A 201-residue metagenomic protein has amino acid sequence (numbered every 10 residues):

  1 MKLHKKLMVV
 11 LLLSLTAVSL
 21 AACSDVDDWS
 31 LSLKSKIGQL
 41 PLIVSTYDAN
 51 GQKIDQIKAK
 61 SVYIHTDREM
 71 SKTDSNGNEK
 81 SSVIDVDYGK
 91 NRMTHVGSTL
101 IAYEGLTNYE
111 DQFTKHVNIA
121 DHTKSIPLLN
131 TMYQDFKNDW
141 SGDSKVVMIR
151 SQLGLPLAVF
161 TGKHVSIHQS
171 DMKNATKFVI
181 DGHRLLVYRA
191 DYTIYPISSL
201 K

Functional and structural regions predicted by a protein language model:
M1-V10: Bacterial N-terminal signal peptides that target proteins for export
V18-A22: C-terminal motif of bacterial Sec signal peptides marking the signal peptidase cleavage site
S24-V26: Bacterial signal peptide processing site
D28-G38: Short, low-complexity, disordered segments immediately C-terminal to signal peptides in bacterial exported proteins
I37-N50, D143-L153: A short beta-strand micro-motif
I43-N76: Post-signal-peptide N-terminal segment of Sec-exported extracytoplasmic proteins
Y63-R68, Y103, Y109-K173: Mature extracytoplasmic domains of secretory-pathway proteins
D85-K90, S166-M172, K177-L200: Mixed-charge, glycine-accented linear interaction segment located at domain edges/termini
